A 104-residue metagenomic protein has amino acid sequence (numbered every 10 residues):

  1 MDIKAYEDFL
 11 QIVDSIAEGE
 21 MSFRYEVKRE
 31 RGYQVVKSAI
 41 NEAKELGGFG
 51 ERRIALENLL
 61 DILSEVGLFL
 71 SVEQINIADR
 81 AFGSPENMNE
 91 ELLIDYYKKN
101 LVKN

Functional and structural regions predicted by a protein language model:
M1-N104: C-terminal-biased regions
